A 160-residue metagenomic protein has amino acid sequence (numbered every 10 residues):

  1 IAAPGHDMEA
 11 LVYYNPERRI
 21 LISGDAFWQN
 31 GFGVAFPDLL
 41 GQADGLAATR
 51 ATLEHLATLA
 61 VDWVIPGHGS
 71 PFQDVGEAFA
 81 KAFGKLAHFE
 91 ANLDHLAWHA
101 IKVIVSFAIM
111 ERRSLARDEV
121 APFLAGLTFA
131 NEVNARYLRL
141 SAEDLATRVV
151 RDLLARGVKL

Functional and structural regions predicted by a protein language model:
A2-L93: Metallo-beta-lactamase
L96-L160: C-terminal regulatory/interaction regions
